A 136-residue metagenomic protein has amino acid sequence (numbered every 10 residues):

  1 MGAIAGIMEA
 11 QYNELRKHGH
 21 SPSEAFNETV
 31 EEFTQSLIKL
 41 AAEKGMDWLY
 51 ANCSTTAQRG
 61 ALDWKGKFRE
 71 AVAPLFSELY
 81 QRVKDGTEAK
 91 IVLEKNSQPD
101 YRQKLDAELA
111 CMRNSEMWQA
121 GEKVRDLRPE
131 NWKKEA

Functional and structural regions predicted by a protein language model:
M1-G2: A short glycine-threonine-serine/GTX helix/turn-capping micro-motif
E9-Y12, K17-A136: NAD(P)-dependent Rossmann-like dehydrogenase/reductase catalytic/cofactor-binding core
